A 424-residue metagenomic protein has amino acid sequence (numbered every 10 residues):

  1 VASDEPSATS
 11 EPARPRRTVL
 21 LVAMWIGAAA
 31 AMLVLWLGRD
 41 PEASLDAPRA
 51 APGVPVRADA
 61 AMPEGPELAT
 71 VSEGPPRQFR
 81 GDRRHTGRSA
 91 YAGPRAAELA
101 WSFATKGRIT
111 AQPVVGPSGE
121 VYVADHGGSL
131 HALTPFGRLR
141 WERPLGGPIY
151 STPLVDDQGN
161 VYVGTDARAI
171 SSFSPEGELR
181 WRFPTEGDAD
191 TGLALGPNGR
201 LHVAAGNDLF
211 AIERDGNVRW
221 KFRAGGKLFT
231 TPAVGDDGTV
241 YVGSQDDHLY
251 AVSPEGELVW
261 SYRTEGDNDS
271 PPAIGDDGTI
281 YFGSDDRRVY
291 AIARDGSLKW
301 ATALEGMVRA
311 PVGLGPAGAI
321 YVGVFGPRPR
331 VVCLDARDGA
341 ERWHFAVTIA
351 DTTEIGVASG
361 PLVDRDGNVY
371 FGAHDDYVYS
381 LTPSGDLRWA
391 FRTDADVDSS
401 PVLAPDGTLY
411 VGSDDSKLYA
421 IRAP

Functional and structural regions predicted by a protein language model:
V22-L35: Hydrophobic membrane-insertion alpha-helices, especially the h-region of bacterial N-terminal signal peptides
L45, R49, E73, R95 (+12 more regions): Extracytoplasmic beta-rich repeat domains
M62-L99: Blade/loop signatures of beta-propeller domains
R77, E120-Y122, H131, N160-Y162 (+10 more regions): Conserved beta-propeller blade signature
G81, H126, D166, G206 (+5 more regions): Short loop/turn segments immediately following the C-termini of beta-strands
S129-H131, A169-S171, D208-F210, H248-Y250 (+4 more regions): A short loop-to-beta-strand structural motif that recurs across blades of beta-propeller domains
T134-R138, S174-E178, E213-N217, S253-E257 (+4 more regions): Short loop/turn segments that connect beta-strands within beta-propeller blades
F391-P424: Blade-level signature of beta-propeller repeat domains, shared across WD40, Kelch, NHL, RCC1 and BNR/Asp-box propellers
